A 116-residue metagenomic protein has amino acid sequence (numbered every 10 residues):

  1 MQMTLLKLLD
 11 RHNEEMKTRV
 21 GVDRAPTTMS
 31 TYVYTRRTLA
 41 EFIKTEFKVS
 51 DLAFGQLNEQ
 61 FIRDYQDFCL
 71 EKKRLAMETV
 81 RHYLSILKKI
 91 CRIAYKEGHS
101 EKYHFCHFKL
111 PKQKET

Functional and structural regions predicted by a protein language model:
M1-Q2, D67: Basic/aromatic DNA-contact patch characteristic of tyrosine site-specific recombinases
N13-T27, R37-T116: N-terminal core-binding DNA-recognition domain of tyrosine recombinases/integrases
T31: Extended polybasic, low-complexity segments that bind anionic RNA or targeting/receptor surfaces
Y34: Glycine-rich active-site/cofactor-binding loop and its immediate structural neighborhood
